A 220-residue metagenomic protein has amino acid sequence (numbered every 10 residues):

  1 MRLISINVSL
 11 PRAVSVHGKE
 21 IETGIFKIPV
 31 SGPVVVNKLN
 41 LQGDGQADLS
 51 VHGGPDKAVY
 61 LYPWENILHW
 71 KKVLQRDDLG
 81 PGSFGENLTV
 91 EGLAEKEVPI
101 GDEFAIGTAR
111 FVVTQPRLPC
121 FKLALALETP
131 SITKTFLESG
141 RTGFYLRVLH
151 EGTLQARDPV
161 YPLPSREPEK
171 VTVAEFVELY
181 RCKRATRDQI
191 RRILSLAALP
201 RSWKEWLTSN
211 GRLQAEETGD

Functional and structural regions predicted by a protein language model:
M1-L125, S131, R166-D220: Electropositive, beta-rich accessory/interaction domains or terminal extensions that provide binding surfaces
G32, T142-F144, A156-D158: A short pocket-lining beta-strand/turn micro-motif at the edge of beta-sheets
V90-E91, E97, G143-H150: Short alpha-helix capping/helix-loop boundary micro-motifs
G101, E151, Q155-D158: Loop/turn positions that initiate beta-strands
P130-R147: A mid-sequence, solvent-exposed acidic-amphipathic segment
V160-P164: Short hydrophobic beta/alpha edge segments that flank linear recognition/processing sites
